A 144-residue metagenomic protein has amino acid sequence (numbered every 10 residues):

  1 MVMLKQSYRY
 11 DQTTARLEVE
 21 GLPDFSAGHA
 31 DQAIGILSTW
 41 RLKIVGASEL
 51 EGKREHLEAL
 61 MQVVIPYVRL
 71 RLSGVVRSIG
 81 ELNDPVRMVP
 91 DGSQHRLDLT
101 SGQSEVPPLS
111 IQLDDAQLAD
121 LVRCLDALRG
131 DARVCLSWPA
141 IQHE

Functional and structural regions predicted by a protein language model:
M1-H143: Cytosolic/nucleoplasmic/matrix-facing N-terminal domains/tails of membrane-anchored or organelle-targeted proteins
